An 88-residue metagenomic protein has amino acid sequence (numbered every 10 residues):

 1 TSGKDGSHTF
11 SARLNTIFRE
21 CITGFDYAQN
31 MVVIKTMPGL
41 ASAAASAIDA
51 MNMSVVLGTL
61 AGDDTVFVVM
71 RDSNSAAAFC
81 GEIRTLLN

Functional and structural regions predicted by a protein language model:
T1: Short, basic/aromatic recognition patches that contact phosphate-bearing ligands
K4-C80, R84-L86: Non-DNA-binding regulatory cores of transcription-related proteins, predominantly C-terminal effector-binding
